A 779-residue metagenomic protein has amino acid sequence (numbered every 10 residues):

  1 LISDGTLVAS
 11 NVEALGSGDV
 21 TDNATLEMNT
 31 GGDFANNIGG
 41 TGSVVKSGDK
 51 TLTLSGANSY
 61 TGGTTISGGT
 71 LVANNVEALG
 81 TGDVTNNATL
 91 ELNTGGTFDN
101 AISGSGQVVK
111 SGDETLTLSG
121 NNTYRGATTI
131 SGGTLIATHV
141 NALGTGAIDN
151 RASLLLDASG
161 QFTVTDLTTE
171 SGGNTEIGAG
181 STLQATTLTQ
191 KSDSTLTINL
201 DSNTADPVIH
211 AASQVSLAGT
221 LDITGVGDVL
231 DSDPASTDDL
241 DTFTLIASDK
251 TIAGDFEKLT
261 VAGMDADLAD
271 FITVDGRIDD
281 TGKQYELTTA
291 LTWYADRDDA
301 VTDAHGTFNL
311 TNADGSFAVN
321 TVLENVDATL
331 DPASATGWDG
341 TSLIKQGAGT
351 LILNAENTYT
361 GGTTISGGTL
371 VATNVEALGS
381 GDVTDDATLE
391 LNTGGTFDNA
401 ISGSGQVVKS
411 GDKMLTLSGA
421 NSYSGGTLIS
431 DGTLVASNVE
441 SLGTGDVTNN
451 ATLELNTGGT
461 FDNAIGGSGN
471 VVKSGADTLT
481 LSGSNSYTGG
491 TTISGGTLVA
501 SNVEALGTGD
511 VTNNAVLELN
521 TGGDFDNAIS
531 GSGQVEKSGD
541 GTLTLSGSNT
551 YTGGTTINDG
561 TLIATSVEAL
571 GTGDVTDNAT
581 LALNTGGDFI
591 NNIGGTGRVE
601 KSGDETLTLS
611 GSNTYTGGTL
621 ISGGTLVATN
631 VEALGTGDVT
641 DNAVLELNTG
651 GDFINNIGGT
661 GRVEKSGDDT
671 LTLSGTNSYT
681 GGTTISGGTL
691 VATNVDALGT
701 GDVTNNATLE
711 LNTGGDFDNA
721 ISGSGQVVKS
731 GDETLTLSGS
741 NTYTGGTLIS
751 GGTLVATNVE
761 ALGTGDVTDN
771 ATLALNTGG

Functional and structural regions predicted by a protein language model:
L1-A14, V20-D22, L26-A78, N86-I148 (+13 more regions): Extracellular repeat-rich scaffold modules on cell surfaces
G16, G80, G144, A158 (+13 more regions): Extracellular, surface-exposed passenger/stalk and repeat segments of large secreted bacterial proteins
D19-N23, D83-N86, R277-E286, G381-D385 (+6 more regions): Extracellular interaction modules
V44, V108, L154-D241, V471 (+1 more regions): Extracellular beta-strand/loop-rich repeat segments of large surface/secreted proteins
A127, P207-I209, D255: Extended hydrophobic-aromatic, low-complexity segments
R151: Residue-level signature of catalytic and energy-coupling elements of molecular machines, predominantly ATP/GTP-dependent
D201, A218-T341: Extracellular/surface-exposed low-complexity segments
